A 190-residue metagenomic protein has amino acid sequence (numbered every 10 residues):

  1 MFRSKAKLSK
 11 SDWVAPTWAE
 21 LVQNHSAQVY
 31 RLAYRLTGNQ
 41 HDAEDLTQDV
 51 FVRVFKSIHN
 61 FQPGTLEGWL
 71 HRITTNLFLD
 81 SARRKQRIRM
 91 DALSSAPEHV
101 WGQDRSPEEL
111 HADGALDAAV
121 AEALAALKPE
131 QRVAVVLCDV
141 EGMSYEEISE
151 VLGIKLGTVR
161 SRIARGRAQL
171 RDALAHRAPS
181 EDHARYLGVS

Functional and structural regions predicted by a protein language model:
M1-S9, P16-A19, E150-V151, A168-S190: C-terminal edge and immediately downstream basic/flexible tail or linker adjoining helix-turn-helix-like DNA-binding
F2-K5, I88-L116, S144, A184-S190: Internal acidic/polar
K7-R31, H41-E44: A short, charge-rich alpha-helical start-of-domain segment used by transcription regulators
K10, A125-V133, L137, E141-T158 (+1 more regions): Helix-turn-helix DNA-binding module
T17-E20, A119-L127: Short amphipathic alpha-helical boundary/capping segments
V22-Q40, K56-S57, L124, H176: Amphipathic, Lys/Arg- and hydrophobic-enriched alpha-helical face
R31, D45-V52, K56, G64-N76: Structural recognition of an alpha-helix C-terminal capping motif at a helix-to-coil junction
T75-L93, D113, R165, H176: Arg/Lys-rich amphipathic alpha helix in sigma70-family domain 2
